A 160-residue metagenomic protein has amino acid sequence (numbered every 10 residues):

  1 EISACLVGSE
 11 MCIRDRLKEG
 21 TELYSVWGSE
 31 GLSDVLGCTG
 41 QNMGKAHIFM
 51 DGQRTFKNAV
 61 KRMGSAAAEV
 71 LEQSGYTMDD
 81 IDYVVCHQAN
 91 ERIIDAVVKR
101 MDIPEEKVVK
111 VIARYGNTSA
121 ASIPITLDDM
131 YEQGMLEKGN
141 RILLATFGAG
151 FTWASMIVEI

Functional and structural regions predicted by a protein language model:
E1-G8, C12-I13: Single conserved hydrophobic/aromatic residue that forms the stacking wall/gate of nucleotide- or nucleobase-binding
R14-T21: Channel- or pocket-lining gating/hinge segments that regulate access to a cavity or pore
E22-G28: Short amphipathic
G31-K45: A short, charged helix-loop
K45-S65, R114-I125: Active-site pocket-shaping loop/turn-to-helix segments
R62-Q73, A96, R100, T126: Phosphate/ATP-binding catalytic cores across multiple sugar-kinase/actin-like superfamilies, primarily ASKHA
S65-D82, M130-M135: Phosphate/pyrophosphate-binding loops at sites that engage ATP/ADP/AMP, CoA/4′-phosphopantetheine, polyphosphate
D82-I160: Claisen-condensing/thiolase-fold acyl-transfer catalytic domains that form or cleave C-C bonds in fatty acid
